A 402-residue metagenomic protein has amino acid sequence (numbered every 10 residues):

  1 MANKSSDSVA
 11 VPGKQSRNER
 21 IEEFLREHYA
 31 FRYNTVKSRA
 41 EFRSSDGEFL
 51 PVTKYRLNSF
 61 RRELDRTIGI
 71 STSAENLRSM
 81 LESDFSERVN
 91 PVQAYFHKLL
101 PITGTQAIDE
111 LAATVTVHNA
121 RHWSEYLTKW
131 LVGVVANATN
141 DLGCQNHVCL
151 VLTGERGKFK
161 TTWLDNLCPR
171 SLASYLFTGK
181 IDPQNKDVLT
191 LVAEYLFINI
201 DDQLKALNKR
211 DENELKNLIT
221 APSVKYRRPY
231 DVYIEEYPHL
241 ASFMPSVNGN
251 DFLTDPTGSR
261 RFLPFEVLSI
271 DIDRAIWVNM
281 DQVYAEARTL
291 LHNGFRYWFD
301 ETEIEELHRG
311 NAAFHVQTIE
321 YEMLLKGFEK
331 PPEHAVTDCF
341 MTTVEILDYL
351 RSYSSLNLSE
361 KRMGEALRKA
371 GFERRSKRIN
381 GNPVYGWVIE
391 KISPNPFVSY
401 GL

Functional and structural regions predicted by a protein language model:
M1-Q106, R121, S355-L358, E390-K391 (+1 more regions): N-terminal nucleic-acid engagement/recognition segments and initiation subdomains in replication, restriction
S83-V188, V192-A193: P-loop NTPase catalytic core of nucleic-acid-dependent motor ATPases
V188-A193, R228-S246: AAA+/SF3 P-loop NTPase mechanochemical coupling elements
L196-I219, L253-G258: Conserved AAA+/SF3 P-loop NTPase catalytic/coupling segment centered on the Walker-B
E212-E235: Conserved catalytic/switch belt of AAA+ P-loop NTPases
D231, S269-A275, D338-L402: Positively charged interface segments
L253-D271: A short helix-turn-beta junction within AAA+ P-loop NTPase domains corresponding to the substrate/partner-engaging
N293-T337: Conserved alpha/beta core segments of nucleic-acid transaction machinery
